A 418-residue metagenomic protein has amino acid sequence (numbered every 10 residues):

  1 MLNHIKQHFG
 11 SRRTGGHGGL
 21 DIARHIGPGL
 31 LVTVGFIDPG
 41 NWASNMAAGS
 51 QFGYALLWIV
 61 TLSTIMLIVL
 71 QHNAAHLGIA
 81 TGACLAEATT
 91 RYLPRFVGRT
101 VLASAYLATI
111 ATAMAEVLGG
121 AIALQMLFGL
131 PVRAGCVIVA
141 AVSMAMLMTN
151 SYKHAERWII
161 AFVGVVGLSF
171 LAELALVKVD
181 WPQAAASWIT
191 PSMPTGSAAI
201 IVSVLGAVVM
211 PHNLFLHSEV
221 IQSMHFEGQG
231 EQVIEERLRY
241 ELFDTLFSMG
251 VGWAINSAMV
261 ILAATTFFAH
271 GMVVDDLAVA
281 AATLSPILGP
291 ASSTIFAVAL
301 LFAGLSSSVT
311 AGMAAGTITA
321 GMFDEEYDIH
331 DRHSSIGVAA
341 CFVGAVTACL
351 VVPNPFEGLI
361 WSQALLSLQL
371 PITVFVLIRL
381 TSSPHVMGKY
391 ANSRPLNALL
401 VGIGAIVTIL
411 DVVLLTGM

Functional and structural regions predicted by a protein language model:
H4-G10, S44-G49, H72-V97, I122 (+3 more regions): Flexible loop linkers connecting adjacent transmembrane helices in multi-pass alpha-helical membrane transporters
V32, I59-R91, V101-L107, A111: Juxtamembrane transmembrane-helix boundary signature
M66-A74, F96-E116, A121-S151, G206-A207 (+1 more regions): Helix-loop-helix module between adjacent transmembrane segments
L67-A80, I221-Q222, G230, G250-V279: Extracellular/periplasmic helix-exit of transmembrane alpha-helices
R95-G98, R133-C136, F247, A291-S293 (+2 more regions): Loop-to-transmembrane helix boundary motifs in multi-pass membrane proteins
L102-A103, L127-M148, V165-S169, D328-T347 (+1 more regions): Transmembrane alpha-helical segments of multi-pass small-molecule transport proteins
V163-T190, L205-I221, V376-H385, L410-M418: Hydrophobic alpha-helical segments and their helix-loop junctions in multi-pass secondary transporters
Q183, M193-A199, T373-R379, G388 (+1 more regions): A generic transmembrane alpha-helix motif of multi-pass inner-membrane proteins
